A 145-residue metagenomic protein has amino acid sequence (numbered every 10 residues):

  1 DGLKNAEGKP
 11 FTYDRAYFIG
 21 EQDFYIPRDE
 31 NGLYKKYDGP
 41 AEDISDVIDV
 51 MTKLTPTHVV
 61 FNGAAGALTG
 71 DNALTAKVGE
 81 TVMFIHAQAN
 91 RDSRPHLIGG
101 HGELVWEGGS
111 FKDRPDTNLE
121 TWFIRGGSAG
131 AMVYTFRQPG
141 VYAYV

Functional and structural regions predicted by a protein language model:
D1-V145: Copper-binding active sites and cupredoxin-like electron-transfer domains, recognizing His/Cys-rich ligand loops
